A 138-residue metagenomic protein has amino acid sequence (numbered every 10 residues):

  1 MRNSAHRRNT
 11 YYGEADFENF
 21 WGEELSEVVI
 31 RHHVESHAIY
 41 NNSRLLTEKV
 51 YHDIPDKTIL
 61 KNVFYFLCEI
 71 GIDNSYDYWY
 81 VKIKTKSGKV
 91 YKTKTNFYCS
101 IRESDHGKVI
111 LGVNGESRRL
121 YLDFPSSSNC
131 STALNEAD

Functional and structural regions predicted by a protein language model:
M1-D138: Intrinsically disordered, low-complexity segments enriched in small/polar residues
